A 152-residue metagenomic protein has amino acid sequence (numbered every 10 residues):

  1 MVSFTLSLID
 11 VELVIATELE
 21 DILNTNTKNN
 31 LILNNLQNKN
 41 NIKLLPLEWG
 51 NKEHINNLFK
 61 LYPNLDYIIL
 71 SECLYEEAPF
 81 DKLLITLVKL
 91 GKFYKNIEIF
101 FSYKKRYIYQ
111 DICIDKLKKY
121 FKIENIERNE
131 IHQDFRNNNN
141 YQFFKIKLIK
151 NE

Functional and structural regions predicted by a protein language model:
M1-E152: S-adenosylmethionine-dependent methyltransferases
